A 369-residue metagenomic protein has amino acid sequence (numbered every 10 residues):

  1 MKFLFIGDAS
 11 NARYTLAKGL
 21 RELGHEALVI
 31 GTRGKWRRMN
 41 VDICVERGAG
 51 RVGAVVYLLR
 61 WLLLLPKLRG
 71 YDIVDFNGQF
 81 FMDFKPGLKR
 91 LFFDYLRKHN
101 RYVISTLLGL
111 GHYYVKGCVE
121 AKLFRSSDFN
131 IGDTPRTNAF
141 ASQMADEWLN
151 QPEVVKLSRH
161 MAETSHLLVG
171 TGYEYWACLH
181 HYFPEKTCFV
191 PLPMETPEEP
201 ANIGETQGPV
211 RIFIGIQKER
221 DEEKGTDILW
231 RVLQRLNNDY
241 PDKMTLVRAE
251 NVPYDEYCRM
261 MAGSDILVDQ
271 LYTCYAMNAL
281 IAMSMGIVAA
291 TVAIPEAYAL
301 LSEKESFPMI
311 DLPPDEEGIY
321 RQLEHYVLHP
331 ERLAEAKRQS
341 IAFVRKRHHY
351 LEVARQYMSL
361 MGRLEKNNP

Functional and structural regions predicted by a protein language model:
M39, S105-Q151, E219, I294 (+1 more regions): Acceptor-binding helix/loop patch of EC 2.4 sugar-transfer enzymes, predominantly nucleotide-sugar-dependent
L62-G70, L91-Y102, D128-L167: Membrane-proximal helix-turn-helix segments that form the acceptor-binding/catalytic region of lipid-linked
Y114-V115, A145-T187, R231: A short, active-site helix/loop in glycosyltransferases that binds the activated sugar's phosphate group
C188-K224, W230: Conserved donor-binding/catalytic core segment of Leloir-type glycosyltransferases
A262-T273, I287-V288: Acidic donor-binding loop of glycosyltransferase active sites
V288-A297: Short hydrophobic beta-strand element within catalytic cores of glycosyltransferases and related nucleotide-activated
Y298-L323: Change "using UDP/GDP/dTDP sugars" to "using nucleotide sugars
L328-G362: A charged, aromatic-enriched C-terminal amphipathic alpha-helix characteristic of glycosyltransferases across folds
